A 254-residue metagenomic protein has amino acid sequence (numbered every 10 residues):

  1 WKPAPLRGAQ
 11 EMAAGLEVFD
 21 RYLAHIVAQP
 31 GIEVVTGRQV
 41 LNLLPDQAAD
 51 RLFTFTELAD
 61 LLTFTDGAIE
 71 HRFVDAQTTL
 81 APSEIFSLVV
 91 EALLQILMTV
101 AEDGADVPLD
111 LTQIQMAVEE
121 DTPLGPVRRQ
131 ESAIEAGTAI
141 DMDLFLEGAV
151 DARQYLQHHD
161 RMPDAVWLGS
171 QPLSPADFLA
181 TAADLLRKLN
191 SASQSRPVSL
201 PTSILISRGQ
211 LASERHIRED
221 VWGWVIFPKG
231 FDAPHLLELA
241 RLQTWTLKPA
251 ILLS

Functional and structural regions predicted by a protein language model:
W1-T63: C-terminal domain-boundary segment and adjacent tail
L43-D46, P172, T202: Solvent-exposed, non-transmembrane amphipathic alpha-helical segments
T65-V150, L156-Q157, V166, A176-S254: Polar/charged low-complexity regulatory segments
P163: Short, surface-exposed polybasic-aromatic patches that bind anionic ligands, especially phosphate groups
